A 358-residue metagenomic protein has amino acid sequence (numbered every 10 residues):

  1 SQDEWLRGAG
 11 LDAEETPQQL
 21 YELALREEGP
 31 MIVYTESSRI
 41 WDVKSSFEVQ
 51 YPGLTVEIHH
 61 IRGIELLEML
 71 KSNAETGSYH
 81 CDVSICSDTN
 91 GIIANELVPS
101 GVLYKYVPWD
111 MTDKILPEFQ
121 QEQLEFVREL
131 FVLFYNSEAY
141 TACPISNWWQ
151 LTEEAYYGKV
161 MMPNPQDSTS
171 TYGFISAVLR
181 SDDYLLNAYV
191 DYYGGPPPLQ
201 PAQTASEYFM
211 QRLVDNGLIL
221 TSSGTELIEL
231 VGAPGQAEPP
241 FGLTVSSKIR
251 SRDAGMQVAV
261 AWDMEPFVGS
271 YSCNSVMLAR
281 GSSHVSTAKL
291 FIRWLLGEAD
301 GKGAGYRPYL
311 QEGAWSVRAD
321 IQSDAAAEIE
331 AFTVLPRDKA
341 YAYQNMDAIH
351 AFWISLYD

Functional and structural regions predicted by a protein language model:
S1-W5, A13, A327-D358: Conserved C-terminal helix/tail region of periplasmic/extracytoplasmic solute-binding proteins
S1-W5, L25-P30, V49-P52, E330-T333: Acidic/histidine-rich, surface-exposed loop or edge segments in extracytoplasmic proteins
E14-R26, T35-T55, P308: Short, polar/charged alpha-helical segment
L25-R26, T76-Y79, V98, L124-R128 (+5 more regions): Extracellular/periplasmic catalytic domains that process cell-envelope and extracellular macromolecules
E27-M31, P52-L54, Y79-D82, S100 (+4 more regions): Loop/turn elements at helix/coil->beta-strand transitions in domains of secreted/extracellular proteins
M31-S45, V56-K71, Y79-G232: Extracytoplasmic ligand-binding site segments that recognize negatively charged/polar headgroups
T204, N216-G281, V317-S323: Extracytoplasmic/periplasmic substrate-binding proteins
G269-Y341: Mature extracytoplasmic/periplasmic domains
